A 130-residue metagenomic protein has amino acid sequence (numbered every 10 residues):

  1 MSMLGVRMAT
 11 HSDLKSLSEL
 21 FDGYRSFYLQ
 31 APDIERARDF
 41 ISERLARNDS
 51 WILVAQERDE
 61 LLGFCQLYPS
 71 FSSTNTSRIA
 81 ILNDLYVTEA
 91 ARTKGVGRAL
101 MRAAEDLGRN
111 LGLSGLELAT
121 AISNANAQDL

Functional and structural regions predicted by a protein language model:
L4, M8-S77, N83, M101-R102 (+2 more regions): Acetyl-CoA-dependent GNAT
R7, R92-T93: Short, cationic motifs built from Arg/Lys/His that form the positively charged side of catalytic pockets
S70-S72, A90, S123-A125: Short coil/turn motifs at secondary-structure junctions
N75, L113, A121-S123: Membrane-topology and secretion signals of cell-surface/extracellular proteins
L82, L116-T120: Conserved hydrophobic beta-strand within the GNAT/NAT acetyltransferase core sheet that lines the active-site cleft
V87, T93-D106: Conserved acetyl-CoA-binding loop-helix of GNAT-fold acetyltransferases
R98, R102, N110, I122-L130: Conserved active-site alpha-helix within GNAT-family acetyltransferase domains
